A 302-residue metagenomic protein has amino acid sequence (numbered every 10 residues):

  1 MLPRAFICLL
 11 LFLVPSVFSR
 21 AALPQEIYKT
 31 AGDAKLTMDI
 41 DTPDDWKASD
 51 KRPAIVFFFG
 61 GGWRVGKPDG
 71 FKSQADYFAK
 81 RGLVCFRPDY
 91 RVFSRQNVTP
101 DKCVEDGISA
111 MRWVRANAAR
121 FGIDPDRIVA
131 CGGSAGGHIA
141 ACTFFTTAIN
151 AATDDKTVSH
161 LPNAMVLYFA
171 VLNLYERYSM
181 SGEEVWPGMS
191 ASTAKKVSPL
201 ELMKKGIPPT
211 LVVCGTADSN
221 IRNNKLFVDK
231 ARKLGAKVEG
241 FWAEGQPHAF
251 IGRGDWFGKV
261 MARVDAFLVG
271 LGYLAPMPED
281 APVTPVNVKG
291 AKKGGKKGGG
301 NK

Functional and structural regions predicted by a protein language model:
S19-D50, E176: N-terminal cap/lid segment of alpha/beta-hydrolase-fold proteins
T30-A31, N163-L202, P208, V260: Mobile cap/lid helix-loop segments that gate and shape the active-site cleft of serine hydrolases
D50-G61: Short beta-strand element of the alpha/beta-hydrolase
K67-P68, Q74, F86-P125, R253-F257: Catalytic nucleophile-loop/oxyanion-hole region of alpha/beta-hydrolase and closely related hydrolase-like folds
S109-M180, A194-K195: Primarily recognizes the serine-hydrolase "nucleophile elbow" in alpha/beta-hydrolase and SGNH/GDSL folds
G206, L211-G215: Short beta-strand/loop motif that positions the catalytic acidic residue of the alpha/beta-hydrolase fold
R232-H248: Catalytic histidine neighborhood in serine/cysteine hydrolases with alpha/beta-hydrolase-type architecture
W256-A291: Catalytic active-site module of serine/aspartate enzymes centered on a nucleophile-bearing elbow/loop
